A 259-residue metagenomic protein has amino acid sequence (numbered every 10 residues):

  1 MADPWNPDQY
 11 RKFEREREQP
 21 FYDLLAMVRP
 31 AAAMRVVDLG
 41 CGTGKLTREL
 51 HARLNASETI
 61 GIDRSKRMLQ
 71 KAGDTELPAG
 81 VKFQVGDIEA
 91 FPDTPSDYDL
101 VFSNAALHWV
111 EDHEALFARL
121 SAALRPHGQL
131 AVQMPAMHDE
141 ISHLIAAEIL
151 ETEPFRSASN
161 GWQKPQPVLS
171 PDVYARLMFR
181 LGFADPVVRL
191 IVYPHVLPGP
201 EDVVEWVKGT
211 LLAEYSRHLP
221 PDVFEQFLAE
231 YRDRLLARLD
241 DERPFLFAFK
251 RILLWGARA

Functional and structural regions predicted by a protein language model:
M1-M34, K45-E49, M68-K71, A147: Conserved class I S-adenosyl-L-methionine
R35-L39, T43-F91, A115: Class I SAM-dependent methyltransferase SAM/SAH-binding core
T43-K45, Q163-A259: Conserved Class I S-adenosyl-L-methionine
D93-V101: A short acidic, Gly/Pro-enriched loop at the edge of an enzyme's catalytic core that lines a small-molecule cofactor
L100-H113, A136: A short SAM/SAH-binding and catalytic strip from SAM-dependent methyltransferases
E114-Q129: A short glycine-rich, Lys/Arg-flanked "PGG" loop and its adjoining helix->strand segment in the class I
Q129-R156: Conserved class I S-adenosyl-L-methionine
